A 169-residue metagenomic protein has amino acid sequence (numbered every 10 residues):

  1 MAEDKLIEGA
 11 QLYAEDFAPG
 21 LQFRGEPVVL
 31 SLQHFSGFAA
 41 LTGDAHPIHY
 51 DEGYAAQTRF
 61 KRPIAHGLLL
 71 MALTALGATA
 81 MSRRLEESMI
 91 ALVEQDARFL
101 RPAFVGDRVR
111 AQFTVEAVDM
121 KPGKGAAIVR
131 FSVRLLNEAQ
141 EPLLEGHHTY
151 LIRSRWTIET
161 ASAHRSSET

Functional and structural regions predicted by a protein language model:
M1-P19, F99-T169: HotDog/MaoC-like acyl-thioester-processing domains
A2-A65, S154: Catalytic strand-loop segment that frames the active site of acyl-thioester-processing enzymes
P19-L21, E26, H34, D44 (+3 more regions): A generic structural signal for short beta-strands and their flanking turns/coil linkers
R24, L30-L32, G37, A45 (+8 more regions): A broad, structure-centric signal for solvent-exposed, well-ordered loop/edge residues that line or flank functional
P47-H49, F60, A72-L73, S88-M89 (+4 more regions): Short, intrinsically disordered/low-complexity patches at protein termini and at juxtamembrane boundaries
G53-A56, L92, T157-I158, R165-S166: Residue-level signal for alpha-helical context at structural boundaries
A56-A65, L69-E116: Hydrophobic beta-strand-centered segment that forms part of the acyl-chain substrate-binding groove
